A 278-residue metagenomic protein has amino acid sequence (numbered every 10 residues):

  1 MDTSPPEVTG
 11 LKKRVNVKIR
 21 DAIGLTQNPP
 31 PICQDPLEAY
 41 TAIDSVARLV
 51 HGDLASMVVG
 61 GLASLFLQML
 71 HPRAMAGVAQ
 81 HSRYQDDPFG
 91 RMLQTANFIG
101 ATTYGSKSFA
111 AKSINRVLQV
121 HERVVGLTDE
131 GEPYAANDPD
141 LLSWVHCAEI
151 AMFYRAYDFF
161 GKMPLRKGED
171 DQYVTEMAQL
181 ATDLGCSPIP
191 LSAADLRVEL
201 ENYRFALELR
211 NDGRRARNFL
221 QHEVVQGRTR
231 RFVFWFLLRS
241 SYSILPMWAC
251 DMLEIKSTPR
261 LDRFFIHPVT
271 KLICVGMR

Functional and structural regions predicted by a protein language model:
M1-R278: Mature, function-bearing regions of proteins
